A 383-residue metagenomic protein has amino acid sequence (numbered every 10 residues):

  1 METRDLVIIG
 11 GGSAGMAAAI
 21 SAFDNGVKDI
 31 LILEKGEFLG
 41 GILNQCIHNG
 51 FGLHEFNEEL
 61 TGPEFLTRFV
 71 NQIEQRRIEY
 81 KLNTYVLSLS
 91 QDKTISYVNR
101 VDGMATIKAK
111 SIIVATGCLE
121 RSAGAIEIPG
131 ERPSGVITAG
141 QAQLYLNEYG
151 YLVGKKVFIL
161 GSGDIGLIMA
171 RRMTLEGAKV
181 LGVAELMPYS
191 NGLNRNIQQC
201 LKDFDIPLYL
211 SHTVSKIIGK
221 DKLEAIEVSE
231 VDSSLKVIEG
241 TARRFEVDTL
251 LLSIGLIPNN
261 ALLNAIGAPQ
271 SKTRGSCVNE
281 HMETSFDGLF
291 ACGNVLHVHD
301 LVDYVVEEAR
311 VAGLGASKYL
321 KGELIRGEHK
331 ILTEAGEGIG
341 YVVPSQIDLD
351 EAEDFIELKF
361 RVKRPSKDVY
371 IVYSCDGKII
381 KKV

Functional and structural regions predicted by a protein language model:
M1-D5, L60, L82, S271 (+1 more regions): Rossmann-like nucleotide/phosphate-binding core characteristic of flavoprotein oxidoreductases
M1-I9, T67-K156, D232-G240, L251 (+1 more regions): FAD-binding core/adjacent interface of flavoenzyme oxidoreductases
R4-R68, L144, V153-Q199, K272 (+1 more regions): Beta1-alpha1 glycine-rich phosphate/pyrophosphate-binding loop at the start of Rossmann-like nucleotide-binding domains
A19-S21, N44-Q45, A125-I128, A170-R172 (+2 more regions): Short amphipathic alpha-helical segments
R68-Y97, I107, T174-A261, D354-V383: A Rossmann-like FAD-binding core segment of flavoenzymes
M104-A105, V114-L208, T213-K222, G288-A291 (+1 more regions): Predominantly flavin-linked oxidoreductase catalytic cores and closely associated redox partners
V136-L146, T249-H299: FAD-site-proximal beta/loop scaffold in flavoenzymes
C292-E337: A conserved FAD-binding loop/helix module that cradles the flavin
